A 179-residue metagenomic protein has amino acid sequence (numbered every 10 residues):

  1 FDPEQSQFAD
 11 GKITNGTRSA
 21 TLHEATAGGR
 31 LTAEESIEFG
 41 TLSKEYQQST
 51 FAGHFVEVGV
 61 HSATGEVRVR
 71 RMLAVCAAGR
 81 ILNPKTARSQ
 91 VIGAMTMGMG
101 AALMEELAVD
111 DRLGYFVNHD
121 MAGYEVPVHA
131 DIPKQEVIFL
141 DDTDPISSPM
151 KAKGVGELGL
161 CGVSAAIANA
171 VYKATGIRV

Functional and structural regions predicted by a protein language model:
F1-V179: C-terminal catalytic domains of large/alpha subunits in multi-subunit enzymes
